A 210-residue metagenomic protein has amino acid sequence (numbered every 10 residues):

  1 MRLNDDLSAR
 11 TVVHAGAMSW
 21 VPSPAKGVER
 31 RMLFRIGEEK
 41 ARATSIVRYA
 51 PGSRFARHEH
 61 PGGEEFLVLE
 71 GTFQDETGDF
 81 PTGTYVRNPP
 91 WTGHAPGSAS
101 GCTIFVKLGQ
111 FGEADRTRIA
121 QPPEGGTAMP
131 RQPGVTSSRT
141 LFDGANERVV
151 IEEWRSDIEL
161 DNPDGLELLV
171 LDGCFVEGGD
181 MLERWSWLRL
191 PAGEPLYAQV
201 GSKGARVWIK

Functional and structural regions predicted by a protein language model:
M1-E39, G101, F105-V150: A short, N-terminal "cap"/entry segment at the start of jelly-roll beta-barrel domains of the cupin/DSBH fold
V28, D79, P90-D115, M181 (+1 more regions): Ligand-binding loop in jelly-roll beta-barrel domains
V28-M32, I36-Q74: The feature marks the first
S45-I46, A56-H60, T77-G78, P96-G97 (+3 more regions): Short histidine-centered beta-strand/loop micro-motifs that create catalytic or ligand/metal-coordination sites
A50-P51, H60-D75, S156-I158, N162-G178 (+1 more regions): Glycine- and acidic-residue-biased ligand/ion/polar-headgroup-sensing regions
S53, R57, R131-N162, L166-L168: Catalytic core of non-heme Fe(II) oxygenases with the double-stranded beta-helix
S53-A56, Q74, V86-A95, L188 (+1 more regions): Histidine-centered metal-chelating micro-motifs
